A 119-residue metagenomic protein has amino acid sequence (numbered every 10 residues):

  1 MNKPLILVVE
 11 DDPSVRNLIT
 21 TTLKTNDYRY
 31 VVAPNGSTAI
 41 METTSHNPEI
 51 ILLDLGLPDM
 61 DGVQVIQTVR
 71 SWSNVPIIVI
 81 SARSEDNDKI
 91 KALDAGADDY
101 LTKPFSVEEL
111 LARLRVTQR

Functional and structural regions predicted by a protein language model:
M1-R119: N-terminal/domain-start alpha-helical segments
